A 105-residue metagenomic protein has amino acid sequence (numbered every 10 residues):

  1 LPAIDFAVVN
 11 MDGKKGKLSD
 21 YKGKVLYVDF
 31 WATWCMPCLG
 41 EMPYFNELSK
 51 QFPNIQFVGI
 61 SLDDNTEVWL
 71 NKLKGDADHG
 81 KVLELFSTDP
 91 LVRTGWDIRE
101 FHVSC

Functional and structural regions predicted by a protein language model:
L1-L18, L83-E84: N-terminal "domain-start" segment that seeds a small globular fold
G16-D20, T94-W96: Short conserved loop adjoining the S-adenosyl-L-methionine
K22-K50: Conserved redox-active cysteine motifs that mediate thiol-disulfide chemistry, especially di-cysteine Cys-X(1-2)-Cys
W31-A32, E41, F45, L83-T94: Catalytic core segments in nucleotide and nucleic-acid processing enzymes
E47, V68-G75: Short alpha-helix adjacent to the SAM-binding motif of class I
N54-V68, D78-P90: Thiol-based oxidoreductase modules, predominantly thioredoxin-like and allied folds used for disulfide exchange
D78, S87-C105: Thiol/disulfide oxidoreductase modules built on the thioredoxin-like
